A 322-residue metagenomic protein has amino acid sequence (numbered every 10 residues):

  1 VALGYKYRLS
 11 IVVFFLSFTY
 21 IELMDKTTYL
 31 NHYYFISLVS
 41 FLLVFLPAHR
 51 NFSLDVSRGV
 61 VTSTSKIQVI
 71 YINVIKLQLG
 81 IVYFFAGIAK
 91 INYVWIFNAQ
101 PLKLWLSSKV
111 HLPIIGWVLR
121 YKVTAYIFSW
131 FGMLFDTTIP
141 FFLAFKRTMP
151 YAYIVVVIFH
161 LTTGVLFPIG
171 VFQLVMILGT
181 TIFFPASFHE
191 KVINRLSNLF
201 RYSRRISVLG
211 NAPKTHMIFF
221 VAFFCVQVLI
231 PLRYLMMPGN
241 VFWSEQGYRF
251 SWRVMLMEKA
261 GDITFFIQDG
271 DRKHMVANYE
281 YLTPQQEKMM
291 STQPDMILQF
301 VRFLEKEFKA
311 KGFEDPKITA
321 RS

Functional and structural regions predicted by a protein language model:
F15-D25, A86, V157-I169, I182-P185 (+1 more regions): Aromatic-anchored segments of alpha-helical transmembrane domains
L23-Y33, R120-V123, T163-F172: Membrane-interface helix caps and helix-loop-helix hairpins in membrane proteins
F35, V39-L46, I67-N92, F219-Q227: Alpha-helical transmembrane segments of multi-pass integral membrane proteins
S53-Y71, E190-P213: Membrane-interfacial, low-structure loops and terminal tails that flank and connect transmembrane helices in multi-pass
K76-F135: Membrane-interfacial catalytic/cofactor-binding modules of polytopic membrane enzymes
T124-A186, W243: Membrane-water interface signatures at transmembrane helix termini and the short loops that connect adjacent helices
S207-M237: Internal/C-terminal transmembrane anchor helices
E245-S322: Extracytosolic and intramembrane catalytic regions of membrane-associated proteins in envelope/secretory systems
